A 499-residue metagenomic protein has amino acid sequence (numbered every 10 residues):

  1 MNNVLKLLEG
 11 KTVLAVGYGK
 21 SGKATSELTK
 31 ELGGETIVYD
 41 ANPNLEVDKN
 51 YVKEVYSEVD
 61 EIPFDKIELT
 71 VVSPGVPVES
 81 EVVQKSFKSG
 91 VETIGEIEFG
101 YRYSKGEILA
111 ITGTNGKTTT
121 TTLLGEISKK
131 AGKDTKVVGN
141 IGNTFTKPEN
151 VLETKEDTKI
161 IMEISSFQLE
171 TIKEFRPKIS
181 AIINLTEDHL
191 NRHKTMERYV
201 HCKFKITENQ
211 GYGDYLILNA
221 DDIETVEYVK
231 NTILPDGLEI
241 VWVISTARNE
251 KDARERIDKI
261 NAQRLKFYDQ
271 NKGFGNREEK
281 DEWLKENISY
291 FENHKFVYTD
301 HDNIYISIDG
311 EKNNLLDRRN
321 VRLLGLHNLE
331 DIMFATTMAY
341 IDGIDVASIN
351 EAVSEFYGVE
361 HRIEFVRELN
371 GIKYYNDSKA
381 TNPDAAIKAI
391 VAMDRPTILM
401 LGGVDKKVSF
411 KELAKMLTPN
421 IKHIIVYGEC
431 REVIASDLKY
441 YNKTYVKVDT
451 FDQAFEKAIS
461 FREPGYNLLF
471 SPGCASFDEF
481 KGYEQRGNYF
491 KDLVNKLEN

Functional and structural regions predicted by a protein language model:
V4, E9-T12, A24-L32, L315-I421 (+1 more regions): Nucleotide phosphate-binding/pyrophosphate-handling subdomain across enzymes that bind or process nucleotide phosphates
T12, E27-E31, I62-D65, P74-L238 (+4 more regions): Phosphate-binding loop of NTP-binding sites
Y18: Glycine-rich Rossmann-fold phosphate-binding loop(s) that bind the pyrophosphate of adenine dinucleotide cofactors
S21: Hydrophobic/small residue at the entry helix of a nucleotide-binding pocket
L32-V47: NAD(P)-binding Rossmann-fold cofactor-contacting core
I37-A41, L216-A220, M400-L401, K422-E429: Short internal beta-strands
E54-K66, T450: Short acidic low-complexity segments
K411-Y466: C-terminal helical cap/extension that packs against the catalytic core of soluble nucleotide-cofactor enzymes
